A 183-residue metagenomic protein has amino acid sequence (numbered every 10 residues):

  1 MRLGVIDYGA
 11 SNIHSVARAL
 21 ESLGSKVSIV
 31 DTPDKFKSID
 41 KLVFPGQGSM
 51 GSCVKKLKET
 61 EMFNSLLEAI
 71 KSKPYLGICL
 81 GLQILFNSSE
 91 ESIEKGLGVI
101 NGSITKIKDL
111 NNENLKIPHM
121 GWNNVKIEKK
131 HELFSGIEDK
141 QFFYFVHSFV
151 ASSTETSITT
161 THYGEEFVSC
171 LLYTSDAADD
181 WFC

Functional and structural regions predicted by a protein language model:
M1-L3: Extreme N-terminal starter segment of soluble prokaryotic enzymes
V27-S38: Short acidic low-complexity segments
S38-F44: Short acidic/histidine-rich motifs immediately flanking catalytic phosphotransfer sites in two-component signaling
G48-H119: Cysteine-nucleophile active-site neighborhood
S88-G164: Pocket-forming structural segment of enzyme catalytic cores
E166-L172: Short, surface-exposed beta-strand/loop micro-motifs that present aromatic residues
Y173-A178: Conserved small/polar residues in nucleotide/adenosyl-binding loops
